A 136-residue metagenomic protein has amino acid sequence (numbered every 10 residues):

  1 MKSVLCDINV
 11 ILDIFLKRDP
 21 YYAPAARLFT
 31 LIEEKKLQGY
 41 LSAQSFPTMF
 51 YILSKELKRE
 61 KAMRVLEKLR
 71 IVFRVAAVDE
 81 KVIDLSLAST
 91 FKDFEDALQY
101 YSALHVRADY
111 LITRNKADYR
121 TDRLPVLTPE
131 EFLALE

Functional and structural regions predicted by a protein language model:
M1-Y40, S54-K61, L133-E136: Short, well-structured N-terminal submotif of metal-dependent ribonuclease cores
S3, R27, L104-E136: Acidic, PIN/NYN-like endoribonuclease modules and their adjacent C-terminal/linker elements
C6, Y40-L41, A77, T113: Short beta-strand scaffold positions
V10-I11, T48-M49, L85: A general alpha-helix detector
E34-K36, V72, S89, D122: Structured helix-beta-strand junction loops
S42-T48, S54-R70: Glycine/small-residue-rich phosphate/adenosyl-binding loop
E60-I83, Y119-E136: Short acidic, glycine/proline-enriched helix-loop-strand junctions
F73-K116: Active-site neighborhoods of divalent-metal-dependent phosphate/nucleic-acid chemistry enzymes
